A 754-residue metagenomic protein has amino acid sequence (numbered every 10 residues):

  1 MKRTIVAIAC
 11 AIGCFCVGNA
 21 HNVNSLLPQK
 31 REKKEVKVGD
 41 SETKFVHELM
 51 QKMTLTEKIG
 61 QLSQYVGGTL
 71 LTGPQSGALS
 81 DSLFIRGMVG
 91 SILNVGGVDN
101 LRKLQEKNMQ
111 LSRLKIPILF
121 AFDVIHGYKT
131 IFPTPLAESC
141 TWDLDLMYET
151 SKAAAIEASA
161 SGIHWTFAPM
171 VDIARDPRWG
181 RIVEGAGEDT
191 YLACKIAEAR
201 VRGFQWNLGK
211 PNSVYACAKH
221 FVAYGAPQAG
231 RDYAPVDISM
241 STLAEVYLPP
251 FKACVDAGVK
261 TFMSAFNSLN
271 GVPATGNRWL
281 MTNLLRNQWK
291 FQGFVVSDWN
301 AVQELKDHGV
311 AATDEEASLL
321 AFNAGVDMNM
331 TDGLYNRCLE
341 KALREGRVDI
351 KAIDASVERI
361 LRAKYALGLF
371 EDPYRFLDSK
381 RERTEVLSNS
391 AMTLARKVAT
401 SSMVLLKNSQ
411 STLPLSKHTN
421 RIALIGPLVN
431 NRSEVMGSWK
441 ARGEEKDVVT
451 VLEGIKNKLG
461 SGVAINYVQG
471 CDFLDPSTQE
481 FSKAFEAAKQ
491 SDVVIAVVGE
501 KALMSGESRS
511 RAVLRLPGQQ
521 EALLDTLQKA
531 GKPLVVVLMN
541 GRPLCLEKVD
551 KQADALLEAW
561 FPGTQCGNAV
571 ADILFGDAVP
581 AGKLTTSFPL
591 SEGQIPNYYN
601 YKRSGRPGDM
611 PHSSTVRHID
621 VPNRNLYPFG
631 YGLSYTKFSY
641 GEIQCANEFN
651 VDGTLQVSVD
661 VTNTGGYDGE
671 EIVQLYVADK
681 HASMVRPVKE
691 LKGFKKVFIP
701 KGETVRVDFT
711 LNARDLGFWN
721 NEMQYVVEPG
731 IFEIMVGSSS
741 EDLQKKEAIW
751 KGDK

Functional and structural regions predicted by a protein language model:
M1-T4: Positively charged n-region of N-terminal signal peptides that target proteins for export
A7-C14: Bacterial N-terminal signal peptides
C16-N720, V726-S740: Glycoside hydrolase catalytic-domain context in secreted enzymes
D742-K754: Short beta-strand elements
